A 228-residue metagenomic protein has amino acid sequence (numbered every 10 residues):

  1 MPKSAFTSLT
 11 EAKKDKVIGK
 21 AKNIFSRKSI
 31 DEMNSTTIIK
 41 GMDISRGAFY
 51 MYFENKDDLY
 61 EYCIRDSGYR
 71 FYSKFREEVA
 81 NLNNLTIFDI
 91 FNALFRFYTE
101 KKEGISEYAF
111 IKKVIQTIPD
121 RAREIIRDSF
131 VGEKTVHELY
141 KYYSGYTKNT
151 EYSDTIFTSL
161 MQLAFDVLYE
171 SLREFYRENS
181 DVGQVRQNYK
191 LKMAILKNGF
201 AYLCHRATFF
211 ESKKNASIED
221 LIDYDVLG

Functional and structural regions predicted by a protein language model:
M1-K28, E32-T37: Basic, helix-initiating cap at the start of DNA-binding domains
E11-G19, Y52-R76, N92: An amphipathic alpha-helix adjacent to DNA-recognition modules
K16, K20-K28, R70, K74-E78 (+2 more regions): Solvent-exposed, amphipathic alpha-helical segments
R27-D58, Y62: Helix-turn-helix
R76-G104: Hydrophobic alpha-helical connector segments
E78-L82, A109-Q116, S171-N179, A207: Secondary-structure edge/capping motif, primarily at the C-terminal ends of alpha-helices and the immediately following
P119-R173, Q187, A194: Amphipathic alpha-helical packing segments from all-alpha helical-bundle domains
E170-G228: C-terminal peripheral helix-coil segments that are non-catalytic and often amphipathic
